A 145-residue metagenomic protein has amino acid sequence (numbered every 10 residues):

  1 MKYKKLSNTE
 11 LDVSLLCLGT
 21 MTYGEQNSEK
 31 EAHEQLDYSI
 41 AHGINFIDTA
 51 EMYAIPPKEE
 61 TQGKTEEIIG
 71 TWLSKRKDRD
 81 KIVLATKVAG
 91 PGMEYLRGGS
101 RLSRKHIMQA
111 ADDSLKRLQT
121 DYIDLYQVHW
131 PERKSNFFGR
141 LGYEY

Functional and structural regions predicted by a protein language model:
M1-V83: N-terminal binding-site loop/beta-alpha segment at the start of enzyme catalytic domains that lines or forms
M21-Y23, M52, K87-P91, V128-P131: Active-site beta-loop-alpha junctions enriched in small/polar residues
S39, K87, R117: Conserved catalytic core of Hanks-type protein kinase domains
F46-A50, V83-K87, Y122-V128: Short beta-strand segments at enzyme active-site cores
Y53-P56, G92-M93, S135: Short, solvent-exposed loop/turn segments at secondary-structure junctions
I68-W72, K87, H106-D113: Generic beta-strand or strand-like secondary-structure segments
D78-I82, M93, I123: Secondary-structure boundary/capping residues
E94-Y145: Glycine/proline-rich, positively charged, aromatic-decorated active-site loop/lid region on the catalytic face
